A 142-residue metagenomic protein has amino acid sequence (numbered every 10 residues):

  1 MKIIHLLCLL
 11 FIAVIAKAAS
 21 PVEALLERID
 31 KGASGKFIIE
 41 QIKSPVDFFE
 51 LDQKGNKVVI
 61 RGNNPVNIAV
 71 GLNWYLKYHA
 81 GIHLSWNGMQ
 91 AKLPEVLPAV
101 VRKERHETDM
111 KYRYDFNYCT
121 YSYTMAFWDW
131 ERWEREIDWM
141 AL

Functional and structural regions predicted by a protein language model:
M1, A19-S20: Absolute protein N-terminus
M1-L9: Sec-dependent signal peptide recognition, specifically the positively charged N-region followed immediately by
L9-K17: Hydrophobic h-region of N-terminal signal peptides that target proteins for export in Gram-negative bacteria
P21, L25, K31, S44-V46 (+1 more regions): Feature activates predominantly on carbohydrate-active enzymes
G35-I39: A short, Trp-centered hydrophobic/proline-enriched beta-strand micro-motif
